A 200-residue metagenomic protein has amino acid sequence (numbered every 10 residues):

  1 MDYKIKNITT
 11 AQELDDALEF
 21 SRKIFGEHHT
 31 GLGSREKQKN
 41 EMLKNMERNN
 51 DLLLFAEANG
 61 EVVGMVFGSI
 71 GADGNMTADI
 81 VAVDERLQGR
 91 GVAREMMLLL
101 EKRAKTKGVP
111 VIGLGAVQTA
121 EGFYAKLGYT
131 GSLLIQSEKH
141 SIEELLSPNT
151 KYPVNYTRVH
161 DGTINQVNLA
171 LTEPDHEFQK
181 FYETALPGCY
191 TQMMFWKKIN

Functional and structural regions predicted by a protein language model:
M1-E41, F55-E57, D161, Q192: Short amphipathic alpha-helix that is part of the acyltransferase structural core
G33-L52, A58, G64-N75, D79-V81: A conserved beta-strand-loop-helix scaffold within acyl/acetyltransferase catalytic domains
V83, G89-K102: Conserved acetyl-CoA-binding loop-helix of GNAT-fold acetyltransferases
A104-V117: Conserved GNAT acetyl-CoA-binding A-motif
G115, T130-M193: Conserved catalytic-core motifs of GNAT/GCN5-like acyltransferases
Y124, Y129: Conserved active-site tyrosine of GNAT-family acetyltransferases
W196-N200: Short beta-strand-to-coil "C-cap" segments at the C-terminal boundary of structured domains/repeats, marking
